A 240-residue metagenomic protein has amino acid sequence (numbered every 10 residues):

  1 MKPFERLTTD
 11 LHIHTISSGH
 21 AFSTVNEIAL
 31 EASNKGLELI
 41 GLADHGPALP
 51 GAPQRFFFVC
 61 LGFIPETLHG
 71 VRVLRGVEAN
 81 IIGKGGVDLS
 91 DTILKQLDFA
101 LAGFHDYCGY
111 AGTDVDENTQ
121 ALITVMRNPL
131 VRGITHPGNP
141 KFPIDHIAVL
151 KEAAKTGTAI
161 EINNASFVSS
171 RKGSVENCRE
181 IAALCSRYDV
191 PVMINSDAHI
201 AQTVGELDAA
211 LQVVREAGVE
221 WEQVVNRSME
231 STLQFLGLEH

Functional and structural regions predicted by a protein language model:
M1-G19: Replace "His-x-His-based motif
H12-I16, H45, H136, H199: Histidine-centered divalent metal-coordination motifs
G19-S23, A52-R55, P143-K151, S170-L184 (+2 more regions): Histidine/acidic-residue-rich catalytic or RNA/ligand-binding cores of hydrolases and nuclease-related proteins
N26-I40, F63-E66: Alpha-helical scaffold segments that flank or form the walls of functional sites
S33, G46-P47, G51-I162, R215-V224 (+1 more regions): Extended substrate/RNA-proximal surfaces in nucleic-acid metabolism proteins
E38-L39, A159, P191, E220: Residue-level detector of anion-binding/catalytic polar loops
E38-L39, A43, R132: Short acidic/polar active-site loop segments enriched in Thr and Asp
H45, V190-V204: Short acidic/histidine-rich active-site segments
